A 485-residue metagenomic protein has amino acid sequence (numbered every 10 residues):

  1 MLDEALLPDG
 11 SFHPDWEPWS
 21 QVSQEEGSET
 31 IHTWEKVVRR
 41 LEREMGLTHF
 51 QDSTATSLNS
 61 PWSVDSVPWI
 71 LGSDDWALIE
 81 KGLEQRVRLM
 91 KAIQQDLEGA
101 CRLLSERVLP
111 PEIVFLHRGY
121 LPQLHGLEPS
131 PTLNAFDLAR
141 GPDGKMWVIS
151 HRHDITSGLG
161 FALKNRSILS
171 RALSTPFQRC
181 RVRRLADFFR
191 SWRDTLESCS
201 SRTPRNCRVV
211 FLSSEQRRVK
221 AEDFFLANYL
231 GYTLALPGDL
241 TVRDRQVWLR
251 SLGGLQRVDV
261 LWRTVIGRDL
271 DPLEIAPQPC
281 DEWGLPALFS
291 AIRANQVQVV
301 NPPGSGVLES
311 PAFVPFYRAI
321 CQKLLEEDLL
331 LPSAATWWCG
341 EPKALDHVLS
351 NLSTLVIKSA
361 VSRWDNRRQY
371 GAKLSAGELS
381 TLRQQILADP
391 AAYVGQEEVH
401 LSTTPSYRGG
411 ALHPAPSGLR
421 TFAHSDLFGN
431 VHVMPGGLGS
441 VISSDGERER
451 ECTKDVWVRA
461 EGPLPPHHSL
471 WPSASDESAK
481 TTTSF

Functional and structural regions predicted by a protein language model:
M1-F485: Preference for protein termini
